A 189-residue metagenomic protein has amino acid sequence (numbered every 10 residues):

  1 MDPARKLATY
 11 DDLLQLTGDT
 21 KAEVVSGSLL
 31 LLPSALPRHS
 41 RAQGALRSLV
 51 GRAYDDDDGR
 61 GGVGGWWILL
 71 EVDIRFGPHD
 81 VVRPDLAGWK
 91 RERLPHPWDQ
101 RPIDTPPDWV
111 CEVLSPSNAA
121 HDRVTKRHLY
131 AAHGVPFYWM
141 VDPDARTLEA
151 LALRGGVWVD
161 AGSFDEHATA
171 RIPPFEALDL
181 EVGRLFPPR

Functional and structural regions predicted by a protein language model:
M1-R189: Gly/Pro/Ser/Thr-rich low-complexity, intrinsically disordered segments predominantly at protein N-termini
